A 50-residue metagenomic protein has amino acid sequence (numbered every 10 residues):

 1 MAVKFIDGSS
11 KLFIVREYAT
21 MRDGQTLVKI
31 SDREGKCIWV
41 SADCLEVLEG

Functional and structural regions predicted by a protein language model:
A2-C44: Basic/aromatic-rich interaction segments and small domains that mediate binding to polyanionic partners
E46-G50: Short hydrophobic/aromatic patches at helix-to-coil boundaries
